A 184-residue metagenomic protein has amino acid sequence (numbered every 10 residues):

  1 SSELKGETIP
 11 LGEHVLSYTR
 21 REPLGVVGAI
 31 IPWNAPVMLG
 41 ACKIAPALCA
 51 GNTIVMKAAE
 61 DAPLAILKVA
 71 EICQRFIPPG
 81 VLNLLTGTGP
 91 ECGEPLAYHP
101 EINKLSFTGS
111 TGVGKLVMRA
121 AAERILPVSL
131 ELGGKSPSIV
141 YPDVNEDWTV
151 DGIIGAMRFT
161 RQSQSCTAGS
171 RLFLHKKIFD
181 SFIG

Functional and structural regions predicted by a protein language model:
S1-I44, I77, L82: N-terminal Rossmann NAD(P)-binding subdomain characteristic of aldehyde/semialdehyde dehydrogenases
L16-S17, L84-S106: A structured beta-alpha segment of the ubiquitous adenosine-cofactor-binding alpha/beta core
R21, N34, M38-A41, P63 (+4 more regions): Glycine-rich phosphate-binding loop at the start of an alpha helix
M38-G93: PLP-dependent aminotransferase-like
G51, L82, L105, G134 (+1 more regions): Residue-level signal for inorganic ion chemistry
M56, L84-T86, F107-G109, V128-L130: General beta-strand structural signal in soluble alpha/beta enzymes
I66-Q74, G89-P100, G112-E123, I139-V144: Active-site pre-lysine segment of PLP-dependent enzymes
S110-G184: ALDH superfamily catalytic-core signature
